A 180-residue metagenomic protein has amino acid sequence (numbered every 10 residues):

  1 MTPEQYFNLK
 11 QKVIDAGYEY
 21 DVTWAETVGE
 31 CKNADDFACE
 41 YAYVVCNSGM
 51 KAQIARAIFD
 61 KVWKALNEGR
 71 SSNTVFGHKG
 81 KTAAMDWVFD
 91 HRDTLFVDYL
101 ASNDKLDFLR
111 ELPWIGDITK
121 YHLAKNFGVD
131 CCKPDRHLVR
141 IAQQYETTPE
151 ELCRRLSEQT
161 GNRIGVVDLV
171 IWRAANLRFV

Functional and structural regions predicted by a protein language model:
M1-G29, T82-F89, A101-V180: C-terminal accessory module of base-excision DNA glycosylases/AP lyases that mediates lesion recognition and DNA
M1-G77: Structure-specific DNA junction-binding interface
V44-S48, D90, Q143: Short glycine/serine- and small hydrophobic-enriched flexible loop segments
M50-W114, I118: Alpha-helical ds-nucleic-acid-binding substructure associated with the helix-hairpin-helix region of base-excision DNA
